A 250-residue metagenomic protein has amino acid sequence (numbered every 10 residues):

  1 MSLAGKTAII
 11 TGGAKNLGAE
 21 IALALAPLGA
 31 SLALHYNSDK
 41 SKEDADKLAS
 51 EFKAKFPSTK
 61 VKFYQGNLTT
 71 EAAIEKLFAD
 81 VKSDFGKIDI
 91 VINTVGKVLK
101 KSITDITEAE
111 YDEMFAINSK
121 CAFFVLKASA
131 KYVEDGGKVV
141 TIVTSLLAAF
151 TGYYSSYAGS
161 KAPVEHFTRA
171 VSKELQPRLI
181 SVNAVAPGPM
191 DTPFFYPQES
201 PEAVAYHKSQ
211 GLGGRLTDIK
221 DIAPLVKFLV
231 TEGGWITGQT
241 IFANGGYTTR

Functional and structural regions predicted by a protein language model:
T7, A14-K15: Conserved glycine-rich cofactor-binding loop
L28-A45: Conserved glycine-rich Rossmann-like NAD(P)H-binding loop of the short-chain dehydrogenase/reductase
G86, Y132, R215-A243, T248: C-terminal substrate-recognition "lid" of short-chain dehydrogenase/reductases
T94-L99, G246: Conserved NAD(P)H cofactor-binding loop of Rossmann-fold oxidoreductase domains
K100, K138-P163, T168-P177, P189: Catalytic loop of short-chain dehydrogenase/reductase
S102-I103, T107-D112, H207: Substrate-binding pocket helix/loop in short-chain dehydrogenase/reductase
Q176, S181, I236-G238: Short, small/polar-rich loop/turn modules that mediate ligand/substrate recognition or access, typified
